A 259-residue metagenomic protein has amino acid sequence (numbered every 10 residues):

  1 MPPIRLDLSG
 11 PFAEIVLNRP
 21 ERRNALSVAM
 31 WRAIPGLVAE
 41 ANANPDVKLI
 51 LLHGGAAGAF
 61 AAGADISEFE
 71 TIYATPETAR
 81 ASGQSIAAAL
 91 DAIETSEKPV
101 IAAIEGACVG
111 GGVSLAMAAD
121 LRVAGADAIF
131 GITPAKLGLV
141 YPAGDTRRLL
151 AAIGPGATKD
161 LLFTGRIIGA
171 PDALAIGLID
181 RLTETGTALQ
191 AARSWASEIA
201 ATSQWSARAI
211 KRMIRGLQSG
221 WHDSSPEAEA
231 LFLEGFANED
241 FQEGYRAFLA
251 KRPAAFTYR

Functional and structural regions predicted by a protein language model:
M1, R246-R259: Terminal low-complexity tails and localization/encapsulation signals of metabolic enzymes
M1-H53, D91: Conserved CoA-thioester-binding segment of acyl-CoA-metabolizing enzymes
P20, V123-A128, I179-E227, L233 (+1 more regions): C-terminal long alpha-helix characteristic of the crotonase
G54-A89, G138, G220: Glycine- (often His-adjacent) and acidic-residue-rich active-site loop that binds/positions the CoA thioester
A89-I93, A103, V109-L162, A191-W195: CoA-thioester-processing core
L121, D160, T164-R166, D172 (+2 more regions): Well-ordered beta-strand positions
